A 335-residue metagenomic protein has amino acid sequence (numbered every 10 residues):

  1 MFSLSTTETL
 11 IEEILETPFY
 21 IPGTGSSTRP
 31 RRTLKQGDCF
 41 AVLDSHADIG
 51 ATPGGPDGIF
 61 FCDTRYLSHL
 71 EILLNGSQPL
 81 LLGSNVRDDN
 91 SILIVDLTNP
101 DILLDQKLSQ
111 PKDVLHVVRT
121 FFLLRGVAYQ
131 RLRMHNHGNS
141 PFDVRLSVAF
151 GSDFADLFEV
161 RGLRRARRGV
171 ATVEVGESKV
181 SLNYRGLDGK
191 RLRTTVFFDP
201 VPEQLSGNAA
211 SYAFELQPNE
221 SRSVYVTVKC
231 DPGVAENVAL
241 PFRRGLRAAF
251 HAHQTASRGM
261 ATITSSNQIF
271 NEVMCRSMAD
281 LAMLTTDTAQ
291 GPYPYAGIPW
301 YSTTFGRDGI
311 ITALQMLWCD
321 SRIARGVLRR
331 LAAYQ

Functional and structural regions predicted by a protein language model:
M1-M278, A282-M283, D287-P292, A296-T303 (+3 more regions): Terminal accessory carbohydrate-recognition/targeting modules of carbohydrate-active enzymes
